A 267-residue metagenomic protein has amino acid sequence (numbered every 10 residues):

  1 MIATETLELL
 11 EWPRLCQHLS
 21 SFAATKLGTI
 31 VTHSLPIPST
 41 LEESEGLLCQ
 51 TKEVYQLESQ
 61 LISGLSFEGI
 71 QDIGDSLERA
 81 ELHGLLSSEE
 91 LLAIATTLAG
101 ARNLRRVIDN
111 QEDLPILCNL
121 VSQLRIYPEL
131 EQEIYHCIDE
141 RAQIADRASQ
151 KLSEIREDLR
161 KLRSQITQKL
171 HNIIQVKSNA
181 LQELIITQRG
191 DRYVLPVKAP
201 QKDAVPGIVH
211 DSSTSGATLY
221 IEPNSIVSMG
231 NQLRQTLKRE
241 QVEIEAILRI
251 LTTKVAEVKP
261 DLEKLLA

Functional and structural regions predicted by a protein language model:
M1-K151, I155, K264-A267: Conserved amphipathic alpha-helical "coupling/scaffold" segments that transmit conformational changes between domains
L15, D191-S215, L219: Gly/Lys-enriched N-terminal cap/neck module of very large, oligomeric protein machines
E68, Q168-L170, K177-A180, R192-L195 (+1 more regions): Short secondary-structure boundary micro-motifs
D75-E81, T96-N103, D109-T187, S213-A267: Extended, charged alpha-helical coiled-coil/arm scaffolds that mediate oligomerization and mechanical coupling in large
G84, A199-Q201, S225: Short glycine-rich, polar/acidic loop-and-turn segments at beta strand-coil junctions
